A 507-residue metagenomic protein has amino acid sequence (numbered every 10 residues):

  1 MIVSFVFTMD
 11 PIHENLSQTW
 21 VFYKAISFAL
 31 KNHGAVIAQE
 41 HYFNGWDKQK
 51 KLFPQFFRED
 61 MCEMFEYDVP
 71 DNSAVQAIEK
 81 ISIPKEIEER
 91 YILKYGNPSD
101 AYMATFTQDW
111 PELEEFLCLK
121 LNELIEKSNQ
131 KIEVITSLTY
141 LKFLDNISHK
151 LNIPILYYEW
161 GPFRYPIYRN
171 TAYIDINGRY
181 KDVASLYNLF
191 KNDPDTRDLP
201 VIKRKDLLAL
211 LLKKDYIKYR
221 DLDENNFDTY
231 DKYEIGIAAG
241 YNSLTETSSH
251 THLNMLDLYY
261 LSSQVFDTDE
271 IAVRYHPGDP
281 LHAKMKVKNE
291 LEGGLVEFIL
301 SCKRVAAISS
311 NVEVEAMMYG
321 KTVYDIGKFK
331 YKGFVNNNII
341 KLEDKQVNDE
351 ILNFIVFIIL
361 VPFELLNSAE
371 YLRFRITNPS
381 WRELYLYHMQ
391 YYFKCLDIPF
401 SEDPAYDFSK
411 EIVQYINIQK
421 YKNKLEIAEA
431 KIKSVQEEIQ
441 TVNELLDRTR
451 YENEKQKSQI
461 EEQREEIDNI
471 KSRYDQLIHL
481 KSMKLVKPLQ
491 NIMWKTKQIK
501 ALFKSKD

Functional and structural regions predicted by a protein language model:
M1-E14, H41, I237-G240: Nucleotide-activated donor-dependent transferases that construct or modify glycoconjugates
T8-V21, S243-T251: A short, glycine/small-residue-rich beta-strand->loop->alpha-helix junction that serves as a flexible
D10-E14, Y23-E115, L156-Y216, N353: Conserved N-terminal ligand/cofactor-binding loop architecture of enzyme catalytic domains
I92-S99, A239, L256-E292: Catalytic donor nucleotide-activated moiety binding site of glycosyltransferases and closely related
E115-R179: Conserved nucleotide-sugar donor-interacting segment of glycosyltransferase catalytic cores, predominantly GT-B
T136-Y140, D145, E292-N338: A donor-sugar binding/catalytic signature common to diverse glycosyltransferases and related nucleotide-sugar
D175-E224, V335-N423: Leloir-type glycosyltransferase catalytic cores
Q414-D507: Boundary detector for helix-to-coil junctions that initiate low-complexity/charged tails
